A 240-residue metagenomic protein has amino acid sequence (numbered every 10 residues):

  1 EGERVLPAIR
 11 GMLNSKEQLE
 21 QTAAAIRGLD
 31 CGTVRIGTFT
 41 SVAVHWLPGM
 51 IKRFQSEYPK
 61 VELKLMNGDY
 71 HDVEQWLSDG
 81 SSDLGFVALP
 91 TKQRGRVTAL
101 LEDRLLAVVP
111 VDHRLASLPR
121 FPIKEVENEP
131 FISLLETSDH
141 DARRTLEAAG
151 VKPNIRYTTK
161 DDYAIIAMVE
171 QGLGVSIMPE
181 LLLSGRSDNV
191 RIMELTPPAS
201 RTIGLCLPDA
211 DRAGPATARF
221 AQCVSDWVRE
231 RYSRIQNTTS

Functional and structural regions predicted by a protein language model:
E1-S15: Basic, amphipathic "hinge/linker" alpha-helix immediately C-terminal to the N-terminal HTH DNA-binding motif
G2, I36, L77-S78, V126 (+2 more regions): Hydrophobic residues within well-ordered alpha-helices
R27, R94-L105, V109-F131: Flexible hinge/capping segments at coil-to-helix
L29-Q93, K152, T159: Central regulatory/effector-binding core of bacterial HTH transcription factors
T33-G37, G85, V108, I132 (+2 more regions): Short, well-ordered beta-strand segments
D69-E74, S78-S82, A88, T137-M193: Hydrophobic hinge/microswitch elements
Q93-R104, L118, Y163-R212: Beta-alpha-beta core module
E129-A149, A213-A221, V228-N237: Secondary-structure junction motif
